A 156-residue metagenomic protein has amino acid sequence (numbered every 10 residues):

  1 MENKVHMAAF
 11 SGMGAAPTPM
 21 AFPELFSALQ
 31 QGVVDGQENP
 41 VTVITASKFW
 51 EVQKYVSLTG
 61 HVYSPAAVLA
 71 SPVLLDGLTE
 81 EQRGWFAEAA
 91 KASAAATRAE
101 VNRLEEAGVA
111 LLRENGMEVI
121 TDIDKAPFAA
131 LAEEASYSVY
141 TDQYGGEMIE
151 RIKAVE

Functional and structural regions predicted by a protein language model:
M1-E156: N-terminal secretory/targeting leader peptides
